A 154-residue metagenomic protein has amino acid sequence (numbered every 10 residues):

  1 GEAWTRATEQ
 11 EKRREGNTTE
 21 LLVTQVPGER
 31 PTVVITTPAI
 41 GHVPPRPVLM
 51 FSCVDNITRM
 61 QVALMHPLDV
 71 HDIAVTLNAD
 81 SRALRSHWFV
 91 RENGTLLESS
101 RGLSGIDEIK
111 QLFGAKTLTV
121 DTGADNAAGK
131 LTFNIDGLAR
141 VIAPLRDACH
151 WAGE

Functional and structural regions predicted by a protein language model:
G1-E154: A generic "folded-domain core" signal
